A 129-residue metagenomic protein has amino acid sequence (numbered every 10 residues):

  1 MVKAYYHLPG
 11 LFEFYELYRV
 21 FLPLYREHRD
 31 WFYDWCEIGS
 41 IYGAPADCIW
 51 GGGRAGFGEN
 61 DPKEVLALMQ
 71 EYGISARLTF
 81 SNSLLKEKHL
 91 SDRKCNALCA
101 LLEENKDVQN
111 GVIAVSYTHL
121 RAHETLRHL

Functional and structural regions predicted by a protein language model:
V2-W35: N-terminal basic/disordered segments at the start of proteins
A4-G10, I41-G43, A76-F80, N110-I113 (+1 more regions): Hydrophobic faces of well-ordered beta-strands that scaffold small-molecule active sites in alpha/beta enzyme cores
G10-F14, P45-D47, F80-L84, Y117: Active-site-proximal loop/turn and secondary-structure-junction residues that shape catalytic pockets, frequently
Y15-H28, A55-L66, S91-L102: Well-ordered, non-membrane alpha-helical segments in soluble/globular domains
R29-W35, D61-S75, L102-K106: Acidic (Asp/Glu)-rich catalytic clusters
G39-D61, L84-E87: Glycine-rich, proline-tolerant flexible connector loops at the mouths of alpha/beta enzymes
A76-D92: Glycine-rich phosphate-binding "P-loop"
T118-T125: Conserved small/polar residues in nucleotide/adenosyl-binding loops
